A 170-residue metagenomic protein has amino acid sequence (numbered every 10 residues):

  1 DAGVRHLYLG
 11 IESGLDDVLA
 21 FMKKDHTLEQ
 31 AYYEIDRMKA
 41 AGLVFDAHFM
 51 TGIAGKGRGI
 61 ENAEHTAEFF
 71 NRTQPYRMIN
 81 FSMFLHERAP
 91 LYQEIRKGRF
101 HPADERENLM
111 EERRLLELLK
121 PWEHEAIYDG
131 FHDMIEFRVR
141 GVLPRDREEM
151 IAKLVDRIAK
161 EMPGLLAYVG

Functional and structural regions predicted by a protein language model:
D1-G42, T51-T73, Q93-R106: Conserved non-cysteine loop/helix-boundary elements of the Radical SAM core domain that shape
R5-Y8, V44-H48, R77, E125-I127: Structural preference for beta-strand elements that scaffold enzyme active sites
I11-S13, A47-T51, S82, G130-H132: A cross-domain feature marking catalytic cores of carbohydrate-active enzymes and several ubiquitous metabolic/repair
N71-G170: Auxiliary Fe-S-binding modules of radical SAM enzymes
